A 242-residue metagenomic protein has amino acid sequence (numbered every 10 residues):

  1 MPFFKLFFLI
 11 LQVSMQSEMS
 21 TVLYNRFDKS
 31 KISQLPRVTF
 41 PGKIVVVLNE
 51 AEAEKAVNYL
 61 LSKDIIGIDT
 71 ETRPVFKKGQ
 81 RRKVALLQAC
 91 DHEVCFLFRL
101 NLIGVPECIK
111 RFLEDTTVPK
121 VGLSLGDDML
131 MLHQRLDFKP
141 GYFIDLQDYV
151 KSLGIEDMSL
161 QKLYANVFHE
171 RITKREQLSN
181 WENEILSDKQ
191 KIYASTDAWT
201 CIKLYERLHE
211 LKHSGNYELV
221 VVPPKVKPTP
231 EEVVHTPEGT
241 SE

Functional and structural regions predicted by a protein language model:
F4-I66, R135, L146, W199 (+1 more regions): N-terminal accessory regions of nucleic-acid-interacting proteins
P41-E54, L61-I65, P74-Y193, T200-R207: Conserved DEDDh/DEDDy metal-dependent 3′-5′ exonuclease domain
D69-E71: A positional/architectural concept
P140, H209-K212, N216: Eukaryotic basic, amphipathic alpha-helical target segments in cytosolic regions
